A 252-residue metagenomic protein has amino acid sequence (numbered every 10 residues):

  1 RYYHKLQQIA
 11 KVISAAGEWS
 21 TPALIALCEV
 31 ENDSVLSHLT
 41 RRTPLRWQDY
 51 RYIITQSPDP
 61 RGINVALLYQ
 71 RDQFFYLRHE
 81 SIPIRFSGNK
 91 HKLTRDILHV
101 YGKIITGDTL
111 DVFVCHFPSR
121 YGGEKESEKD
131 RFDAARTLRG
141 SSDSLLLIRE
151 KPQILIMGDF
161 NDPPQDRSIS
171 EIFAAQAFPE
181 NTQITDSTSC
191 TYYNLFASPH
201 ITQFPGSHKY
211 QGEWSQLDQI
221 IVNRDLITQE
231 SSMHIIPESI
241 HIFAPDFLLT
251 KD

Functional and structural regions predicted by a protein language model:
R1-K5, K90, Y121-D130: Acidic/histidine-rich helix-loop elements that form or flank divalent-metal/phosphate-binding sites at the catalytic
R1-V65: N-terminal, active-site-proximal structural segment of metallo-dependent hydrolase catalytic domains
V12-L36, L68, V112, H116 (+2 more regions): Active-site beta-strand/loop signature of hydrolases that rely on acidic residues for catalysis
E31, P60-R78, K103, G212-S231: Conserved beta strand-loop-helix elements of the APE1-like EEP
S34-S37, R61-G62, Y121-E124, P163-S168 (+1 more regions): Extracytoplasmic/secreted cell-surface and envelope-processing proteins
T40-W47, Y69-R71, I172-A177: Short, surface-exposed basic-aromatic patches at helix termini and helix-loop junctions that form
D72-F75, L93-S119: Beta-strand-turn-beta hairpins that frame and shape the catalytic cleft of phosphate-ester-processing enzymes
S144-I154, D162-D252: Metal-dependent phosphoester-hydrolase catalytic domains
